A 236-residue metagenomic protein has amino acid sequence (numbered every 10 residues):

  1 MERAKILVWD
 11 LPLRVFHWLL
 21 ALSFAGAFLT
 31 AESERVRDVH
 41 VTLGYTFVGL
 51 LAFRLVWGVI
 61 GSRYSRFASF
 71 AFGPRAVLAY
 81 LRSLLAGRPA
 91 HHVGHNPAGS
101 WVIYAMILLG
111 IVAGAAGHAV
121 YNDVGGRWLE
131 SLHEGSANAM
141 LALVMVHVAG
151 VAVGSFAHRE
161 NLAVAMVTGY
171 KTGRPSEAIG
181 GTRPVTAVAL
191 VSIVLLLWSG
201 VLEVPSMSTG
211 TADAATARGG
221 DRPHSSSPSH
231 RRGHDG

Functional and structural regions predicted by a protein language model:
M1-G236: Membrane-embedded alpha-helical bundles that constitute the cytochrome b-like, heme-associated redox core of multi-pass
